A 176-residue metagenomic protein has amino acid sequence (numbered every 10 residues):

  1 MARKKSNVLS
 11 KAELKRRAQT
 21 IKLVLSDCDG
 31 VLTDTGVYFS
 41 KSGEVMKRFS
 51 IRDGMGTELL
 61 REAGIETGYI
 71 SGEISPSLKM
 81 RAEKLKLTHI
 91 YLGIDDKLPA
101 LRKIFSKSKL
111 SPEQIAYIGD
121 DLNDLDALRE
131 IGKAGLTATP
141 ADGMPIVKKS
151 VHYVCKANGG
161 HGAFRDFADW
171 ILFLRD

Functional and structural regions predicted by a protein language model:
M1-S26: Non-catalytic pre-domain segments flanking phosphatase-related domains
A2-R3, E44-K47, G68, L92: Short, flexible loop segments at the rims of nucleotide/cofactor-binding pockets, characterized by
N7-S10, D53, K97: Amphipathic coiled-coil/heptad-repeat helices and related helical stalk/stem segments that mediate oligomerization
Q19-G36, F164: Asp-based phosphoryl-transfer active-site loop
L23, S77-D176: C-terminal cap/substrate-recognition subdomain and adjoining C-terminal extension of metal-dependent phosphatase-like
D27-D29, D53, D120-D124: Acidic active-site catalytic centers that drive phospho-/nucleotidyl reactions and related ester hydrolyses
V31, T57-R81, L92, L128: Substrate-recognition element of Asp-dependent hydrolases with the DxDx(T/V) motif
L32-E62: A positional/architectural concept
